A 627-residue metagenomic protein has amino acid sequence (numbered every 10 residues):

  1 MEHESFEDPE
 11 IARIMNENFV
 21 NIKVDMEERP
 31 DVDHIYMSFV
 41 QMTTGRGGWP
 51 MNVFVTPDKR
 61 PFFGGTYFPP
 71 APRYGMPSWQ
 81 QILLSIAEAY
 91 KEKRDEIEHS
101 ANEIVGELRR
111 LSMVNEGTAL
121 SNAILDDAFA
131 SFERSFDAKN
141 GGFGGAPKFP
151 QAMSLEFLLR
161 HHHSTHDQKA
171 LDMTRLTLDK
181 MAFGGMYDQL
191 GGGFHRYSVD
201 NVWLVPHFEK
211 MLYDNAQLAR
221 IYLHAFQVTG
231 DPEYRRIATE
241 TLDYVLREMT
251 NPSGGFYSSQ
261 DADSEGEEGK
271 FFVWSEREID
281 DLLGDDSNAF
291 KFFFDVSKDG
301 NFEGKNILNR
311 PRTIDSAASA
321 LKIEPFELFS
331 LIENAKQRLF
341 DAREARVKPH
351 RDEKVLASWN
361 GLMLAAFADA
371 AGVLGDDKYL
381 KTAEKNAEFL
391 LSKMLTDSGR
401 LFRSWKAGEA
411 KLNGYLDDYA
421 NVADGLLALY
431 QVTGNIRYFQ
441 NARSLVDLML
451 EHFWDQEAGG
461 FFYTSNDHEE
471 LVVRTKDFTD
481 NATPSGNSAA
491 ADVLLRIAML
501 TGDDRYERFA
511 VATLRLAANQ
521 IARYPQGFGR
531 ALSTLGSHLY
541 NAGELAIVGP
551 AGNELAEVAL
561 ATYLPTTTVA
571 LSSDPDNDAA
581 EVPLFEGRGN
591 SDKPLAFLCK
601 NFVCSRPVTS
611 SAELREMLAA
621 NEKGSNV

Functional and structural regions predicted by a protein language model:
M1-A366, A370-V373, R403-W405, L514-V627: Replace the tail clause
T165, A320, E324, D369-K381 (+2 more regions): Acidic, serine/threonine/proline-rich low-complexity intrinsically disordered regions
K180-Y187, K385-K393: Glycine-rich, acidic and aromatic/proline-enriched surface loops and short helix-turn segments that act as binding
L190, F194, L218, Y222 (+6 more regions): Extended, hydrophobic alpha-helical segments in both membrane/secreted and soluble proteins
Y197-S198, G372-L374, K378-K381, T396-A410: Glycine-rich cofactor-pocket loops
R247-T250, S392-A420, G425-A579: Long, polar/charge-rich, low-hydrophobicity segments
